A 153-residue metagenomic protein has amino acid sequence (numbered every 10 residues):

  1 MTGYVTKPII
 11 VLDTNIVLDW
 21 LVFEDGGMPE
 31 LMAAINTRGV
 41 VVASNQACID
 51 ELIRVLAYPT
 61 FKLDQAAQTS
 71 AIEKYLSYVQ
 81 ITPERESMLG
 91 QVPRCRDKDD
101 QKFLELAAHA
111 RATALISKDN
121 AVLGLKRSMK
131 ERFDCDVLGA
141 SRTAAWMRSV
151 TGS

Functional and structural regions predicted by a protein language model:
M1-D25: Metal-dependent nucleic-acid phosphoesterase active-site entry motif
V11-L12, M28-P59: PIN/NYN-family metal-dependent endoribonuclease catalytic core
N15, Q46, D119-N120, S141: Alpha-helix N-cap/helix-start capping motif
A47, S70-R94: Acidic catalytic patch
D50, V55-L76, V137-G139, A144-S153: Extended, non-globular alpha-helical segments
E84-L115: Mid-chain, well-packed structural core segment of small domains
D97, A110-A114, N120-S153: Acidic, PIN/NYN-like endoribonuclease modules and their adjacent C-terminal/linker elements
